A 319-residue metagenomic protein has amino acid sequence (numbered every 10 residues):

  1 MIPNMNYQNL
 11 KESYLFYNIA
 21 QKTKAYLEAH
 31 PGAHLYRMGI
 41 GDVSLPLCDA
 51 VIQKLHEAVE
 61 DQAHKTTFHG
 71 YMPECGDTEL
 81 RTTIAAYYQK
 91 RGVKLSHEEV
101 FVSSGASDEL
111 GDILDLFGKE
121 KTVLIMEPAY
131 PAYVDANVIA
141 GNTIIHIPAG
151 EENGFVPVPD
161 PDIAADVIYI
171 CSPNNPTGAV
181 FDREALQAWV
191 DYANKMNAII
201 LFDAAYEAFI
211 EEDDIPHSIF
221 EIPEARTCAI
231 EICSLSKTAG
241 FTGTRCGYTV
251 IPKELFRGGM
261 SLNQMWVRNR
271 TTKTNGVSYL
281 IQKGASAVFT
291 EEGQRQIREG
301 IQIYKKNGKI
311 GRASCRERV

Functional and structural regions predicted by a protein language model:
I2-G105, D112, V288-E291: N-terminal small-domain helix-loop-helix segment of the aminotransferase-like
N18, E79, T83, S261 (+2 more regions): A non-catalytic, amphipathic alpha-helix used as a structural packing/dimerization or gating element in enzyme scaffolds
H30, A140, K195-M196: Helix C-cap/helix->beta junction micro-motif
H34, T122, T143, D166 (+2 more regions): Proline-centered loop/turn at the N-terminus of a beta-strand
L55, E221-Q302: Conserved core segment of the aminotransferase class I/II
T66-D191, E207-I222: Conserved core of the PLP fold type I
I310-V319: Residue-level detector of conserved catalytic or cofactor/ligand-binding positions in enzyme active sites
